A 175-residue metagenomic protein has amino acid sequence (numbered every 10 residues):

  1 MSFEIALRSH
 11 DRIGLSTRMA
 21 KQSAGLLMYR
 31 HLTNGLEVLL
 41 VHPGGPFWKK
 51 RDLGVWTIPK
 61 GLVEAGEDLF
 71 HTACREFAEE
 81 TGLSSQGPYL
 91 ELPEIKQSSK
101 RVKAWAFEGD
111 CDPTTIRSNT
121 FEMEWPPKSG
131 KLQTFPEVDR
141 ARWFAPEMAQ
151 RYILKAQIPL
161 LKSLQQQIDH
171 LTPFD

Functional and structural regions predicted by a protein language model:
M1-R18: N-terminal amphipathic/basic-hydrophobic helices that include classical n-h-c signal peptides and signal-anchor
T17-T57, W105: N-terminal strand-loop-strand
L32-G35, G45-W48, E64, L83 (+2 more regions): Short, charged/polar surface micro-motifs in flexible loops or helix N-caps
G54-P59, A65, F107, F174: Functional cleft and adjacent loop/helix regions within the main domain that mediate ligand binding or catalysis
T57-L92, A145: The catalytic Nudix box helix
E94-G130, R142-F144, L164-L171: Active-site-adjacent beta-strand/loop module that shapes the phosphate/pyrophosphate-binding cleft
K131-Q150: Alpha-helix-centered segments that form part of catalytic cores
E147-D175: Charged phosphate-binding loop/patch that engages nucleotide di/tri-phosphates or the phosphate backbone of nucleic
